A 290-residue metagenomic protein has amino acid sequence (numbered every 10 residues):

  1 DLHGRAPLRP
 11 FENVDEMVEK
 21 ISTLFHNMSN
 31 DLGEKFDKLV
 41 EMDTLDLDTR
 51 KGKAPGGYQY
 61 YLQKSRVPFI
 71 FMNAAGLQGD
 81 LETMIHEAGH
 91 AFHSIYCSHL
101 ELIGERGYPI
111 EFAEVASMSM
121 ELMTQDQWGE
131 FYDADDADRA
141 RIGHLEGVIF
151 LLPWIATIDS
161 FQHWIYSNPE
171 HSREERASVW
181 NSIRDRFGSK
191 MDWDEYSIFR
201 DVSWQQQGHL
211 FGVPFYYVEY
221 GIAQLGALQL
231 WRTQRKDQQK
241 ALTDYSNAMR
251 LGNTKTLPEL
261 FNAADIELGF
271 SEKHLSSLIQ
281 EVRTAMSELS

Functional and structural regions predicted by a protein language model:
D1, E34-V40, L100-R106, G129-R141 (+1 more regions): Short, glycine/acidic-rich hinge or "gate" loops at secondary-structure transitions that mediate conformational
D1-F69, A263: Contiguous, non-catalytic segments that form substrate-binding/exosite surfaces or channel walls
D1-P10, N30, S65-Q78, C97-Y108 (+2 more regions): Glycine- and acidic
N13, M17, I21, L81 (+4 more regions): Hydrophobic (often cysteine-bearing) scaffold residues that line and stabilize catalytic clefts of nucleotide/cofactor
T44, L81-F92, E111-A116, A177: Internal glycine-rich alpha/beta core junctions
D48, M84, F92, L122 (+4 more regions): C-terminal, non-catalytic "cap/extension" segments appended to globular domains
T83, G89-I103, M123: Catalytic Zn2+-binding segment of zinc metalloproteases
C97, G107-D136, H144-L145, F150 (+1 more regions): Post-HExxH zinc-binding segment in Zn-dependent metallohydrolases
